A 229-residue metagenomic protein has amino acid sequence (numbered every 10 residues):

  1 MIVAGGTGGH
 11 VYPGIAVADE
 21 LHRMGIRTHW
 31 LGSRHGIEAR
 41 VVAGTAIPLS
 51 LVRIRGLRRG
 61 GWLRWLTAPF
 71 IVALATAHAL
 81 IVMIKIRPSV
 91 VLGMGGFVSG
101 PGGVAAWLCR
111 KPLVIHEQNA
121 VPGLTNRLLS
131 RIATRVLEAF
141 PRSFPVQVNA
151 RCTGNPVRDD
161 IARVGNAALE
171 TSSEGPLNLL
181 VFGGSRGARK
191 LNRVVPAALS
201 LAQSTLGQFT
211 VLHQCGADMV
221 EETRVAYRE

Functional and structural regions predicted by a protein language model:
I2-G5, H22-L74, A217-M219: Conserved nucleotide-sugar phosphate-binding/catalytic loop shared by glycosyltransferases and other
H10-L21: Short amphipathic alpha-helix
L21-H22, A106, A202: Hydrophobic alpha-helical packing residues
R27, I37, P48, W107-A167: Active-site-proximal region of nucleotide-activated glycan assembly enzymes, centered on histidine/acidic-rich loops
R27-S33, L137-A139, Q208-G216: Short internal beta-strands
G36, V41-T45, N166-E229: Donor-nucleotide binding loops and adjacent catalytic segments primarily of GT-B fold Leloir glycosyltransferases
H78-L92, S99-V114, R127-I132: Glycosyltransferases and closely related glycan-assembly transferases that use nucleotide-activated donors
